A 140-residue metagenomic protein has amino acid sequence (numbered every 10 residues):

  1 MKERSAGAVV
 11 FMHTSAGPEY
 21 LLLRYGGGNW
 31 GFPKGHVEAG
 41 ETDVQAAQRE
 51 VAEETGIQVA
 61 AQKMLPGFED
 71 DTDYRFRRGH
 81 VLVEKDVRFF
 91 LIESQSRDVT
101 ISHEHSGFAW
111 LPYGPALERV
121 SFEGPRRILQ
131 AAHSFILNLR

Functional and structural regions predicted by a protein language model:
M1-Y20: Conserved N-terminal beta-strand and adjoining loop/helix that marks the start of the Nudix/MutT-like hydrolase domain
V10-M12, R24, E93-S94: Residue-level signal for short segments within beta-strands and strand-turn junctions of well-structured beta-sheet
A16-A60: Conserved Nudix-box catalytic region and its N-terminal flanking loop in Nudix hydrolases and closely related
G31, E84, W110: Short aromatic/basic micro-patch
E41, V83, H103-S106: A short beta-loop-beta micro-motif enriched in histidine and acidic residues
G56-R97: Active-site segment of metal-dependent pyrophosphate-handling enzymes, primarily the Nudix hydrolase catalytic core
F89-Q130: NUDIX/MutT-family hydrolases
A131-L139: C-terminal alpha-helix
